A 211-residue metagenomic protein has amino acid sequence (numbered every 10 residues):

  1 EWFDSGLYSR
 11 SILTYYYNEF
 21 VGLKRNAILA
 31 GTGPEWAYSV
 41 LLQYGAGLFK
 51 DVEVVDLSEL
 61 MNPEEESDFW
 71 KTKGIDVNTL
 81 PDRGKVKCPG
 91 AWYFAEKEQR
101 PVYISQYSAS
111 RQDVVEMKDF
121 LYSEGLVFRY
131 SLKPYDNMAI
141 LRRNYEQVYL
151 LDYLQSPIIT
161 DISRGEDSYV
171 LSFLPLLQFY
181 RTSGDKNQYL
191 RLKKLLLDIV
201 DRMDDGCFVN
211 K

Functional and structural regions predicted by a protein language model:
E1-N26, L41-K211: ER/secretory pathway lumenal C-terminal domains and tails of membrane proteins involved in glycoprotein biogenesis
A30-P34, L57: Short His-Asn-centered micro-motif
W36-V40: Short, well-ordered alpha-helical microsegments
